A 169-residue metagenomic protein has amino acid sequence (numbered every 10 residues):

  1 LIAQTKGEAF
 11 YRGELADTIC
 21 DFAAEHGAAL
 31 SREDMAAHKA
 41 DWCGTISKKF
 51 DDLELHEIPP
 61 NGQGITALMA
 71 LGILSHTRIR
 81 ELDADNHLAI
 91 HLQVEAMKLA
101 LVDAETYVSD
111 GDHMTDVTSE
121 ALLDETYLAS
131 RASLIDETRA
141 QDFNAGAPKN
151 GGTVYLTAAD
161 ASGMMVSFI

Functional and structural regions predicted by a protein language model:
L1-P60, A121, A132-P148, L156-M164: Accessory "access/gating" subregions that flank catalytic or transport cores
L1-T5, F22, H26, I73-R80 (+2 more regions): Structured segments of extracytoplasmic/periplasmic soluble domains in secreted or envelope-associated proteins
Y11, L15, I19, T66-A67 (+2 more regions): Stable alpha-helical elements in mature extracytoplasmic
I19, E57-I58, G64-A67, L82 (+1 more regions): Short helix/loop capping segments that flank catalytic or ligand/cofactor-binding pockets
H76-I169: Internal maturation/activation junctions in enzymes
